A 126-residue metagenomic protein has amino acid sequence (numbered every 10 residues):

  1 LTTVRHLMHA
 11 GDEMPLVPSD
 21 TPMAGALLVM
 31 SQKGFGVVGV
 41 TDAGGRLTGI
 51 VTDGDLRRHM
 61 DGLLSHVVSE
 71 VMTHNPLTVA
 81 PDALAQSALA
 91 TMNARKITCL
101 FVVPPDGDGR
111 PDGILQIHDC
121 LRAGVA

Functional and structural regions predicted by a protein language model:
T2, H9-D12, G25, Q32-F35 (+1 more regions): Short gly/pro-enriched beta-turn/loop segments at secondary-structure junctions
T2-M14, L64-P76: Bateman (tandem CBS) regulatory domains
L7, M30, G45, V71 (+3 more regions): Terminal peptide-recognition signature
L16-G34, M60, T78-D106, H118-A126: The conserved cystathionine-beta-synthase
G34-L64, V68-N75, P81-A90: Helical hairpin unit composed of two closely spaced alpha helices linked by a short loop
T48-T52, T98, D112-C120: Short hydrophobic beta-strand motif reused across regulatory alpha/beta modules
